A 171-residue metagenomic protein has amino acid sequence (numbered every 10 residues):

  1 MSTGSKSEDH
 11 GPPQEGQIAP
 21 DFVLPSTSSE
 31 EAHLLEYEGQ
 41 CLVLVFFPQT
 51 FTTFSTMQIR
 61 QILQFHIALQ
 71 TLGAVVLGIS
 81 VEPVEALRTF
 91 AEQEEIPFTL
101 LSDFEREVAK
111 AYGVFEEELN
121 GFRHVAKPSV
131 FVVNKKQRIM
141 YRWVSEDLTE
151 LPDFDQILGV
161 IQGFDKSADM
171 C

Functional and structural regions predicted by a protein language model:
M1-C171: Chalcogenol-based redox active-site neighborhoods
